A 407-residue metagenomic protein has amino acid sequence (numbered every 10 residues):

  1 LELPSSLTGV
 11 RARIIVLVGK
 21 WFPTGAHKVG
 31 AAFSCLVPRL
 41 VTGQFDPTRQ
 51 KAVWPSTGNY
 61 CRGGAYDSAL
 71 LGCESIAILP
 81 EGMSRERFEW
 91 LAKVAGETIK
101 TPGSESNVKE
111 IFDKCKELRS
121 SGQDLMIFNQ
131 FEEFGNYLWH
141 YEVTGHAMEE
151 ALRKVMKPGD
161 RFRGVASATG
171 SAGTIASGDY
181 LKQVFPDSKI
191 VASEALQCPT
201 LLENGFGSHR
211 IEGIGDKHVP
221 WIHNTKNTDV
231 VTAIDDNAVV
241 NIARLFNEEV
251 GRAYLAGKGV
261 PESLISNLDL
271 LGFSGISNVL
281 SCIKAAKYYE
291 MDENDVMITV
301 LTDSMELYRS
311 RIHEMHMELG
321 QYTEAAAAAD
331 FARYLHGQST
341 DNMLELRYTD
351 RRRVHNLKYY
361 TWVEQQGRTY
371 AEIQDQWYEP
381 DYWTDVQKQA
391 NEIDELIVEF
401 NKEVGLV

Functional and structural regions predicted by a protein language model:
L1-V407: PLP-dependent amino-acid enzyme catalytic core
